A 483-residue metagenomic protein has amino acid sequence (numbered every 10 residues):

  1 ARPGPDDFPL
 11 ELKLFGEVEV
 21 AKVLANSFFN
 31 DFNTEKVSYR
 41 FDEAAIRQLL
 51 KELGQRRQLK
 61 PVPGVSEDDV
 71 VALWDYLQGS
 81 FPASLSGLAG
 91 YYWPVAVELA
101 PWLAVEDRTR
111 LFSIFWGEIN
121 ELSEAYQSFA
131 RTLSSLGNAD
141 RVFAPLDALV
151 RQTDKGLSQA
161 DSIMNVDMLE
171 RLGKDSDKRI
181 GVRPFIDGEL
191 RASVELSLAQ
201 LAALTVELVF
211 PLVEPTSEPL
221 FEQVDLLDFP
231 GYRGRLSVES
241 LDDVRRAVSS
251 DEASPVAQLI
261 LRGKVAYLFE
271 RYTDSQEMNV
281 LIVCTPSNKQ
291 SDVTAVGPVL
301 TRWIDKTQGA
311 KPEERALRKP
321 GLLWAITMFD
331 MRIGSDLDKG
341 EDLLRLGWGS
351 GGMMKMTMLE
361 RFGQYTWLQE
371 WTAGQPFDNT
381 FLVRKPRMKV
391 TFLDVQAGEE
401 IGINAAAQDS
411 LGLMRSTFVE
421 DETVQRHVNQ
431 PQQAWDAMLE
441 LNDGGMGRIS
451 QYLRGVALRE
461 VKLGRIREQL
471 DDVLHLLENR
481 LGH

Functional and structural regions predicted by a protein language model:
A1-L136, S287, F329, W348-G363 (+4 more regions): P-loop NTPase motor core
G4, K36, R235-K289: Inter-motif core of Ras-like GTPase G domains
G64-E252: Long, low-complexity, polar/charged, intrinsically disordered or flexibly structured peripheral segments
Y232-G234, Y272, P286-D292, F329-I333 (+1 more regions): Short acidic, S/G/P-rich loop/turn micro-motifs used as interaction or catalytic elements
S240-R245, A295-W303, D336-G349, V395-G402: Short secondary-structure boundary/capping segments
D251-E277, D305-R315, S350-Q369: Substrate-engagement module of ASCE P-loop NTPases
N279-C284, K311-R332, W371-R384: Conserved beta-strand/loop subsegment of P-loop NTPase cores
Q290-A316: Amphipathic helical hotspot of TIR/SEFIR-family domains
